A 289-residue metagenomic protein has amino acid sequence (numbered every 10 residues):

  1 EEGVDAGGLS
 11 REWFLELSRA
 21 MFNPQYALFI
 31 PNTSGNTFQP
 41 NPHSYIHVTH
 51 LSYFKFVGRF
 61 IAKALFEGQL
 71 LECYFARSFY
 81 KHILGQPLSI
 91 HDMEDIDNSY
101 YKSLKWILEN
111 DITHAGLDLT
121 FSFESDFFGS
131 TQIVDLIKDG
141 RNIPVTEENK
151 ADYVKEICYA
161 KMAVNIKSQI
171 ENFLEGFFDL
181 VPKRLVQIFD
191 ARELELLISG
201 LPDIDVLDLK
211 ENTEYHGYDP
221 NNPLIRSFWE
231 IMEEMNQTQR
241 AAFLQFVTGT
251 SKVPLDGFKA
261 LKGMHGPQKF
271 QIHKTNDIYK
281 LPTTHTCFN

Functional and structural regions predicted by a protein language model:
E1-N289: Long, Ser/Thr/Pro/Gly-rich and/or acidic low-complexity regions in intracellular
